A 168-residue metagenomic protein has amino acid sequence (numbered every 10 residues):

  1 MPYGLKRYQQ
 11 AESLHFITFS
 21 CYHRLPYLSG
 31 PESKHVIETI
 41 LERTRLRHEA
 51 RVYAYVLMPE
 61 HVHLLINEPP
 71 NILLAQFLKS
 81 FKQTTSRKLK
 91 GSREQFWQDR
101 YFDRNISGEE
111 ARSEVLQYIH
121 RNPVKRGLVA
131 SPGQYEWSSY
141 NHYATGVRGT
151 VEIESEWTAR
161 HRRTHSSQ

Functional and structural regions predicted by a protein language model:
M1-Q168: Short catalytic/metal-binding and nucleic-acid-binding patches
